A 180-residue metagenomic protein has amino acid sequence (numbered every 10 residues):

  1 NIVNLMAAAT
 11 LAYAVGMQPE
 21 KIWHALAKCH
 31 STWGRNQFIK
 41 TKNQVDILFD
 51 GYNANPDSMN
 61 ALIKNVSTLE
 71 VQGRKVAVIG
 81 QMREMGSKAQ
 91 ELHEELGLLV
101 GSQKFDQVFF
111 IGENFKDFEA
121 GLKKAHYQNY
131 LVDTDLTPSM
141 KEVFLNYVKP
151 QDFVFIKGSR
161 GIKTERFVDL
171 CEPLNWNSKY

Functional and structural regions predicted by a protein language model:
N1: Active-site cofactor/substrate anionic-group-binding motifs, chiefly glycine- and Lys/Arg-rich phosphate-binding loops
A7-Y180: ATP-dependent carboxylate-amine ligase
